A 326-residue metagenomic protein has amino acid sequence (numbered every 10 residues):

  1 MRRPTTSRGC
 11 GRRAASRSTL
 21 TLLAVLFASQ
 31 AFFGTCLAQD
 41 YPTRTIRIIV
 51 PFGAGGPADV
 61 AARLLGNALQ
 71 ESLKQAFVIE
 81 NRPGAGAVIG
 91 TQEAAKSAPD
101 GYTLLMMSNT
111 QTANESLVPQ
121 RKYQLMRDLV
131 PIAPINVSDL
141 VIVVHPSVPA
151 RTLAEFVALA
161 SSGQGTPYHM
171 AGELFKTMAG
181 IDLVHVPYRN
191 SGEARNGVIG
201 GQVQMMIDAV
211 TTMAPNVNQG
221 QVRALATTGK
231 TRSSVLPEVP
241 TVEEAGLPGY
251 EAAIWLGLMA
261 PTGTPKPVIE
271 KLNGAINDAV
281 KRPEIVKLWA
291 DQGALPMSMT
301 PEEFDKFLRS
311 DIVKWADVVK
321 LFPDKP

Functional and structural regions predicted by a protein language model:
M1-S16: N-terminal secretory signal peptides that target proteins for export/translocation
S18-A31: Bacterial N-terminal signal peptides
L37-D128, L159, G180-A209, N216 (+2 more regions): N-terminal (or domain-start) structured segment
T43-T45, M178, K266-P326: An extracytoplasmic/periplasmic, membrane-proximal ligand-sensing/linker region
V60, L64, A68, I89 (+15 more regions): Extracytoplasmic/secreted proteins, especially bacterial periplasmic and envelope-associated proteins
K96-G101, S116-E193, V242, W255-L288: Hinge/capping helix and adjacent helix->loop/strand transition within the periplasmic-binding protein
Q111-Q120, H169, K176-M178, M205-V239: A ligand-binding cleft/hinge motif common to bilobed small-molecule-binding domains
